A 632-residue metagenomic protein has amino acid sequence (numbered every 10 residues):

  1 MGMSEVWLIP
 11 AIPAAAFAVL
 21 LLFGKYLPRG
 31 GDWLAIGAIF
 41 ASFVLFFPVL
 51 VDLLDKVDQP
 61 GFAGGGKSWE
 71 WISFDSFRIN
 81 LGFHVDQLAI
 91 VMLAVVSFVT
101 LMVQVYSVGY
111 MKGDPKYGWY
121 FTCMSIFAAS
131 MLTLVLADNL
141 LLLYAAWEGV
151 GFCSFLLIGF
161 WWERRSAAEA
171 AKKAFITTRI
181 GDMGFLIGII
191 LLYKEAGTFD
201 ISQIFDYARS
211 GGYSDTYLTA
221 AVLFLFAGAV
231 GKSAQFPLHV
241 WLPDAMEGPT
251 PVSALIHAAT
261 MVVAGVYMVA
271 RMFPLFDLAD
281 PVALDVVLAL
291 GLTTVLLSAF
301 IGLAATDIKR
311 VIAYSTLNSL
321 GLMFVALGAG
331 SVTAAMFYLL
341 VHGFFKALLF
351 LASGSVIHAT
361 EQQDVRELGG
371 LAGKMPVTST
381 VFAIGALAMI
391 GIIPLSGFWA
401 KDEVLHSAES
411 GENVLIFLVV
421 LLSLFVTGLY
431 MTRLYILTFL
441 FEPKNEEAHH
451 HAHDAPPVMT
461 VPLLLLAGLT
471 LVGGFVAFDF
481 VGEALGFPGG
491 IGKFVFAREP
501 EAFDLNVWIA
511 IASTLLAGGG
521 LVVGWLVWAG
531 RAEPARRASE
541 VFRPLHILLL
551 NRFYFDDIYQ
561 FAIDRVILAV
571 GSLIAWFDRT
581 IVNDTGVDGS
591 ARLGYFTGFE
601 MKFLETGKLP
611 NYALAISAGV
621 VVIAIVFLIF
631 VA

Functional and structural regions predicted by a protein language model:
M1-A11, L27-A35, F77-V95, T133-A146 (+6 more regions): Membrane-entry segments of alpha-helical transmembrane domains in multi-pass membrane proteins
M1-W7, A11, L22-T122, K194-S214 (+6 more regions): Transmembrane helix-loop-helix hairpins at membrane boundaries of multipass inner-membrane proteins
V6-A16, L34-L45, A89-V96, Y120 (+10 more regions): Hydrophobic alpha-helical transmembrane segments of polytopic
G37-L54, G181-L191, A383-M389, P462-V481 (+3 more regions): Hydrophobic alpha-helical membrane-insertion segments
F47, K346, F425-L434, A517-R536: Hydrophobic alpha-helical membrane-embedded segments
Q59-R78, D200-G211, A400-S407, F480-D504: Membrane-interfacial helical/loop segments at transmembrane boundaries in membrane proteins
S76-R78, H84, F480-A512, L526-A632: Aromatic-capped, Gly/Pro-kinked transmembrane alpha-helices
M102-L143, F152-D454, L469, F475: Hydrophobic transmembrane alpha-helices and their helix-loop junctions in integral membrane proteins
